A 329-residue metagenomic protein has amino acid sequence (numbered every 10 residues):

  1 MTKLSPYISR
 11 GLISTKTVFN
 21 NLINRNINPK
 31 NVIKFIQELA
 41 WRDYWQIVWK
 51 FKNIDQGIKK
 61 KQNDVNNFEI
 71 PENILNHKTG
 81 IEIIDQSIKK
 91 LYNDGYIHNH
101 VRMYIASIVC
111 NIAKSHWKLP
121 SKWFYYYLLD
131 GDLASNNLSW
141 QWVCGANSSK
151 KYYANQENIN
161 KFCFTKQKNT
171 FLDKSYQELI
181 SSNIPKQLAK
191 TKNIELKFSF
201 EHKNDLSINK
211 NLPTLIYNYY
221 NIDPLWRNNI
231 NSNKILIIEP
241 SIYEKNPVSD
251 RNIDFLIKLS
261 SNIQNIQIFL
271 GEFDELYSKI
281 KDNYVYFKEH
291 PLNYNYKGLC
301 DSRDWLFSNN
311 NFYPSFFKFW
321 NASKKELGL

Functional and structural regions predicted by a protein language model:
M1-Y7, E69-N73: A ubiquitous short alpha-helical element
K3-K16, N20-I36, W41, F51 (+4 more regions): Trp/Phe/Arg-rich N-terminal binding region typifying the photolyase-homology
I13-K16, N21, N28-E201: Active-site-proximal binding-pocket segments
